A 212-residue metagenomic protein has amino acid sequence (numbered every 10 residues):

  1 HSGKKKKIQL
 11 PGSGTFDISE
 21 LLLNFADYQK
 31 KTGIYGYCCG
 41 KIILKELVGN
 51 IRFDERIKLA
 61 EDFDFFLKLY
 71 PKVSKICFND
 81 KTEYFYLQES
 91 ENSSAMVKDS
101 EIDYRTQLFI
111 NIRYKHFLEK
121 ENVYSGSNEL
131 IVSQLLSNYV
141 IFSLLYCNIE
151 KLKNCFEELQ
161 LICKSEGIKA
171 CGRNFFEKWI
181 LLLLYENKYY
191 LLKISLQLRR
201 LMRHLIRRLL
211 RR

Functional and structural regions predicted by a protein language model:
H1-C77, Y84-I102: Donor-binding/catalytic cores of nucleotide-activated saccharide and glycerol-phosphate transferases/polymerases
C39, I57, V73, F78-N79 (+4 more regions): Gram-positive cell-envelope targeting signals
F63, N111, L136-Y139: Hydrophobic alpha-helical core bundles mediating ligand binding, dimerization, or RNAP-core interactions
F66, Q107, E129-S133: Short runs of predominantly hydrophobic/aromatic residues within well-ordered alpha helices that form helix-helix
C77-N79, S127-L130: A structural signal for short, well-ordered beta-strand segments and their strand-loop junctions that often border
K81-S90, M96-G126, F142-E166: Catalytic core of nucleotide-sugar-dependent glycosyltransferases
L130-F142: Amphipathic alpha-helical repeat scaffolds of TPR domains
C147-R212: Membrane-interface aromatic/basic loop that binds lipid-linked glycans or pyrophosphate carriers, typified by
